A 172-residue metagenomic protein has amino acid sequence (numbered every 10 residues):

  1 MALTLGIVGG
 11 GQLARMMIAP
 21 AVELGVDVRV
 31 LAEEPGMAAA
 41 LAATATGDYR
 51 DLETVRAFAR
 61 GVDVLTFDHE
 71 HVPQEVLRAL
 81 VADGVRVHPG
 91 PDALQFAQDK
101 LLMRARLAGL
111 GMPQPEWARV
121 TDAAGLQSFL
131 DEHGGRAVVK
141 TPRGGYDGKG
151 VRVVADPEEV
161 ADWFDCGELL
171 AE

Functional and structural regions predicted by a protein language model:
M1-L102, A124: ATP-binding N-terminal substructure of ATP-dependent carboxylate-amine bond-forming enzymes
L24, G61, D83-G84, L110 (+2 more regions): Structured helix-beta-strand junction loops
A57-F58, R106, S128-F129, D162-W163: CheY-like receiver
F67, V87-P89, E116-R119, V138-T141 (+1 more regions): General beta-strand structural signal in soluble alpha/beta enzymes
V85, R106-M112, K140-D147: Acidic/polar active-site rim loop that often engages polyanionic ligands
Q95-R136, V151-V154: Glycine-/Pro-rich loop/turn segments that contact NAD(P) or position catalytic residues in Rossmann-like domains
P113-P115, R136-V139, G150-E172: Conserved ATP-binding module of the ATP-grasp superfamily
D122-G125, R143-Y146, P157-E159: Short acidic/polar capping segments at secondary-structure boundaries
